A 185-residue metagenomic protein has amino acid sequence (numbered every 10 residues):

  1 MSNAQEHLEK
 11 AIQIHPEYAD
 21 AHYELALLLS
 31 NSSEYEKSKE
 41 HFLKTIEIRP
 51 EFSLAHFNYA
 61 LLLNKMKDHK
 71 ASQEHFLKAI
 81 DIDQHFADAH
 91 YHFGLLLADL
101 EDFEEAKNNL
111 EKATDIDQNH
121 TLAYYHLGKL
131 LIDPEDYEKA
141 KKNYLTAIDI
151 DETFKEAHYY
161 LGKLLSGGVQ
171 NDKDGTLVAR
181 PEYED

Functional and structural regions predicted by a protein language model:
A11, K44-T45, K78-A79, K112-A113 (+1 more regions): Canonical positions in the second alpha-helix
N31, K65, D99, D133-P134 (+1 more regions): Register position in tetratricopeptide repeats
